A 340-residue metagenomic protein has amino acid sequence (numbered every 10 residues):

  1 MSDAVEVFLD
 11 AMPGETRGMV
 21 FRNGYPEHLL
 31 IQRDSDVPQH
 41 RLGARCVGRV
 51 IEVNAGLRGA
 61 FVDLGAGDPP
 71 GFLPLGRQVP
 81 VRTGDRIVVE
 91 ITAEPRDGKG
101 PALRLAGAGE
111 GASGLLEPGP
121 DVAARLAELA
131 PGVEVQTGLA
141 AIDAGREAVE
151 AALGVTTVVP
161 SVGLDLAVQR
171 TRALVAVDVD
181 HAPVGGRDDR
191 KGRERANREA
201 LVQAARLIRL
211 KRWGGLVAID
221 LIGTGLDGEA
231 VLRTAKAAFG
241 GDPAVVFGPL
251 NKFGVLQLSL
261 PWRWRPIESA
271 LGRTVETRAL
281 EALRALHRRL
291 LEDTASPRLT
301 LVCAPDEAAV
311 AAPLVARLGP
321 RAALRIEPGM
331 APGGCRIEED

Functional and structural regions predicted by a protein language model:
M1-V47, I51-L57, D63-L73, V79-A173 (+1 more regions): Extended, charged alpha/beta regions that create polyanion-binding interfaces
G48, V62, V89, V217 (+2 more regions): Conserved RecA-like P-loop NTPase ATPase core
P95, V162-E339: Conserved glycine-centered short motifs in functionally critical loops
